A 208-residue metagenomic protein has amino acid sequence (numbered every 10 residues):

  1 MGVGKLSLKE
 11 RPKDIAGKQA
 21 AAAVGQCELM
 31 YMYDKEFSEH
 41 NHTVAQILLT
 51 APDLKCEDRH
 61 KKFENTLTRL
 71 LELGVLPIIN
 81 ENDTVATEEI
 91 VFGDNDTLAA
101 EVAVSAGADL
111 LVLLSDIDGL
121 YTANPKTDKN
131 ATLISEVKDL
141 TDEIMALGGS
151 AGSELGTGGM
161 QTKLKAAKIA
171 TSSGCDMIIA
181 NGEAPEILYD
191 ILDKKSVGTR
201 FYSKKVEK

Functional and structural regions predicted by a protein language model:
M1-T43, I47-K208: C-terminal catalytic "cap/lid" subdomain
